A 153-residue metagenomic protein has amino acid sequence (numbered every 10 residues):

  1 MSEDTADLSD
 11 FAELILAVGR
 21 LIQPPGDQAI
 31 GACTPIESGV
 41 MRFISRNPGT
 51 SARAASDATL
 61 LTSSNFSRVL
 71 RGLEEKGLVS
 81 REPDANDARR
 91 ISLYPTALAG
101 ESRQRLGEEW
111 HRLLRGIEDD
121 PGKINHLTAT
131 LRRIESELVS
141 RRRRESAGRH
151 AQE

Functional and structural regions predicted by a protein language model:
M1-C33, N125, L138, E153: N-terminal leader segment of winged-helix/HTH proteins
E13-R20, G39-R42, R46, R68 (+3 more regions): Generic structural signal for well-ordered, non-membrane alpha-helices
R20-N65: N-terminal helix-turn-helix DNA-binding core of bacterial DNA-binding proteins
L21, P25-A29, E109-D120, R133 (+2 more regions): Generic non-transmembrane alpha-helical segments
A52, L70-R71: Short, hydrophobic-biased segments on the C-terminal half of alpha helices that form "recognition helices"
R71-A129: Charged, amphipathic alpha-helical coiled-coil/dimerization segments
N125-E153: Exposed, interaction-prone assembly regions rather than primary DNA-binding/catalytic cores
